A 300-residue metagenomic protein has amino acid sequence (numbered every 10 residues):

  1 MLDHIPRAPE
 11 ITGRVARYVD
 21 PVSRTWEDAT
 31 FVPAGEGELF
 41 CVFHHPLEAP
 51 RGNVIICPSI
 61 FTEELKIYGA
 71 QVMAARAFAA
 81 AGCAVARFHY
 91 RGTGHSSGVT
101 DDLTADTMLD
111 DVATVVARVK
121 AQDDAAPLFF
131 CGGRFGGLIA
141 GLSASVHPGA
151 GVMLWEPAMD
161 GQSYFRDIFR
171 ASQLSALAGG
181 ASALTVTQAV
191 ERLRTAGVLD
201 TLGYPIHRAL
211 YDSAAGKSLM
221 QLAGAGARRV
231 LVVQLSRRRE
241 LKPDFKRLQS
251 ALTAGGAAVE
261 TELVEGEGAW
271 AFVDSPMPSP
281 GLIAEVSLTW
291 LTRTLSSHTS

Functional and structural regions predicted by a protein language model:
L2-G52: N-terminal cap/lid segment of alpha/beta-hydrolase-fold proteins
A29-F31, C41-V42, R76-A79, A86-F88 (+3 more regions): Terminal, non-globular segments
H45-Y90, R118: Short, surface-exposed "cap/lid" segments of acyl-processing enzymes
C83, F88-T93, P157, V264-G266: Active-site loop/turn elements of alpha/beta-hydrolase fold enzymes, especially the short glycine-/histidine-rich
T93-A125: Catalytic nucleophile-loop/oxyanion-hole region of alpha/beta-hydrolase and closely related hydrolase-like folds
A121-F135: Alpha/beta-hydrolase fold nucleophile elbow
I139-S143: Hydrolases whose catalytic domains are alpha/beta-hydrolase-1, hotdog thioesterase, or metallo-beta-lactamase-like
P148-A284, L288: The alpha/beta-hydrolase serine catalytic core
